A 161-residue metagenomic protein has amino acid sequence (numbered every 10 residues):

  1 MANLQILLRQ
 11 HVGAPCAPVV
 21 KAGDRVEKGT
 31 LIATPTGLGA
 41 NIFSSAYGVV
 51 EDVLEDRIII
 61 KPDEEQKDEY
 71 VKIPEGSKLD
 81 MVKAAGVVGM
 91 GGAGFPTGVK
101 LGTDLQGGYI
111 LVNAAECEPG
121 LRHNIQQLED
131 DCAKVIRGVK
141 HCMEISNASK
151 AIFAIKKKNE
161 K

Functional and structural regions predicted by a protein language model:
M1-L7, V20: N-terminal leader/transition segments
I6, Q10-A14, D24-G29, A40-D52: Generic structural motif
A14-K21, Q127: A short N-terminal beta->alpha junction/helix N-cap motif
V20-V26, R57: Acidic, glycine-anchored pre-beta loop/turn
I32: Conserved PDZ fold ligand-binding element
G39-Y47, D52-K161: Iron-sulfur-associated redox domains of electron-transfer enzymes in respiratory and anaerobic energy metabolism
